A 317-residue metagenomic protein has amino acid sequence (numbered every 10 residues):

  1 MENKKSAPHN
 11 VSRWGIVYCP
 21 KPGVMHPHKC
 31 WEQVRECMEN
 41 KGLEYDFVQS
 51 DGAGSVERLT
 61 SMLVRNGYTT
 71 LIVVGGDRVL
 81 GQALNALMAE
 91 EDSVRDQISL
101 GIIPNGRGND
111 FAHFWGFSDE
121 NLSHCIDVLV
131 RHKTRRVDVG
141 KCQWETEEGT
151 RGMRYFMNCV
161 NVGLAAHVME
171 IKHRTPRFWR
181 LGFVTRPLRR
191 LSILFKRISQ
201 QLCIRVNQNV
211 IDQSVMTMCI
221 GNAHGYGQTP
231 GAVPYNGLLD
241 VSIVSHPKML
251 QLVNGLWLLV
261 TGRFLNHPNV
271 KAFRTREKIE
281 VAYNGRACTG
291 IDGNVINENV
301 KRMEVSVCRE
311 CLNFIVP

Functional and structural regions predicted by a protein language model:
M1-V74, N85, D127: ATP/NTP phosphate-donor binding region
E2-K4, V206, V210, N236 (+1 more regions): ATP/nucleoside-binding phosphotransfer catalytic cores, i.e., glycine-rich phosphate-binding loops
P8, A89, S93-C219: Catalytic core of DAGKc-family lipid kinases
P22, G76-V79, N105-G108, V162 (+1 more regions): Short glycine-rich anion-binding loops that position phosphate/pyrophosphate groups of nucleotides and phosphorylated
H28-C30, L84-L87, H113-W115, G231-A232: Short amphipathic alpha-helical segments
V56, V79-A83, D110, V137: Short glycine/serine/threonine-rich phosphate/pyrophosphate-binding segments that cradle anionic phosphate groups
V56-E57, L80-G81, Y226-Q228, E298: Short, well-ordered alpha-helical microsegments
V215-L250: Active-site beta-loop-alpha substructure in enzyme catalytic cores, prototypically the cysteine-centered nucleophile
